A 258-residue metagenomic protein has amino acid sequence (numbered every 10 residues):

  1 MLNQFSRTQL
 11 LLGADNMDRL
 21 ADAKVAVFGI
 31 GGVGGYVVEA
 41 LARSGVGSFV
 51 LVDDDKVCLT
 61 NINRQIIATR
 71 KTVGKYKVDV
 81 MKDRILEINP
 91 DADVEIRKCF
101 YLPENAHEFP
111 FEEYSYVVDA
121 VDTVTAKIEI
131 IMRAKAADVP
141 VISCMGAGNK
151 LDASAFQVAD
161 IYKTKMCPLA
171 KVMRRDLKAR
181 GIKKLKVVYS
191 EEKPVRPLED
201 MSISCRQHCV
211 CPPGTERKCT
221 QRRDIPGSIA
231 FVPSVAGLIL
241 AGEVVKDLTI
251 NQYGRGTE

Functional and structural regions predicted by a protein language model:
M1-A26: N-terminal charged helix/coil linker that caps or initiates catalytic domains
L2, E112-E113, A126, A136 (+4 more regions): Glycine-rich phosphate/adenylate-binding loop
V27-G29, V52: Conserved N-terminal Rossmann-fold NAD(P)-binding element of oxidoreductases
V33-G34: Hydrophobic/small residue at the entry helix of a nucleotide-binding pocket
A42-S48, A136: Conserved S-adenosyl-L-methionine
V46, L51-N89: Glycine-rich phosphate-binding loop and adjoining beta1-alpha1-beta2 segment of Rossmann-like nucleotide-binding folds
K98-A106: Conserved SAM/SAH-binding loop
